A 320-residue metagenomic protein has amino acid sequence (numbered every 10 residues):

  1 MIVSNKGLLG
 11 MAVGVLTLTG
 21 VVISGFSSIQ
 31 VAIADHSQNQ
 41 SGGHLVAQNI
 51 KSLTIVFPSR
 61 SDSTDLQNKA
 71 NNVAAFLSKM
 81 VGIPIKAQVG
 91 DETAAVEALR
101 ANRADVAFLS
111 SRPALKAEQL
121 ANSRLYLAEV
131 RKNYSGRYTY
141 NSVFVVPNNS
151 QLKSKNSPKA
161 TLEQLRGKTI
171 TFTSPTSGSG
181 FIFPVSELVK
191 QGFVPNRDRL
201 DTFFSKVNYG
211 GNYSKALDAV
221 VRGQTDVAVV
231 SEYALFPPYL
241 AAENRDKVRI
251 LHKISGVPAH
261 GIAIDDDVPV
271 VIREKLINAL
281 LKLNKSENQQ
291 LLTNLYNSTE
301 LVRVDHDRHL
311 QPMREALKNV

Functional and structural regions predicted by a protein language model:
I2-A94, Q290-V320: N-terminal hydrophobic or amphipathic helices and topogenic motifs
G43-K153: Short, glycine-/small- and polar/acidic-enriched structural segments that line small-molecule recognition paths
I50, T54, P58-R60, Y126-V143 (+3 more regions): Periplasmic-binding protein-like
R60-Q67, T169-S177, K206-V207, V221 (+2 more regions): Second-shell loop/turn segments in exported
N72-V81, S179-Y209, Y239-E243, A316-N319: Ligand-binding cleft/hinge of the Venus flytrap
A87-R100, R112, P195-D218, G256: Short helix-initiation/N-cap motifs at beta->coil->alpha
S111-N122, P184-K190, D218-D246: A ligand-binding cleft/hinge motif common to bilobed small-molecule-binding domains
V130-F181, S186-E187, Q191: A conserved helix-loop-strand patch within extracytoplasmic ligand-binding domains of the periplasmic binding
